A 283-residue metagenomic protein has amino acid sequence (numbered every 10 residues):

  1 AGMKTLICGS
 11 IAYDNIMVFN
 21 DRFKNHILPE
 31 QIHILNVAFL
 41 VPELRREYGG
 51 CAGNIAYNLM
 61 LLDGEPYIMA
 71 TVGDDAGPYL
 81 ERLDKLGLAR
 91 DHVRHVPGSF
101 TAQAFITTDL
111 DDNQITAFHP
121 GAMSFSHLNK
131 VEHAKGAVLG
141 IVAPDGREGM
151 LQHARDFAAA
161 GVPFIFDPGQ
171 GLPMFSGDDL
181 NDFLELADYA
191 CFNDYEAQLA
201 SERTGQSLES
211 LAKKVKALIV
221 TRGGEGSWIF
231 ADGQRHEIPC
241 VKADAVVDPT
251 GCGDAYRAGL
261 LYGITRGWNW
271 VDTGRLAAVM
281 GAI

Functional and structural regions predicted by a protein language model:
G2-Y67, P78, V246: Glycine-rich phosphate/adenosyl-contacting loop at the front of the ribokinase-like
T5, E65-P66, R90, F164 (+1 more regions): Hydrophobic anchor at the start of a short beta-strand that flanks the dinucleotide cofactor-binding loop
M60, A158, T265: Gly/Ala-rich phosphate-binding loop of Rossmann-like dinucleotide-binding domains, activating on the conserved
E65-D91: A glycine-rich beta-to-alpha transition motif near the start of alpha/beta enzyme domains, typified by
M69-D74, D91-T101, K216-R222, P239: Beta-strand->loop->alpha-helix junctions that form or flank phosphate-binding loops in nucleotide-handling enzymes
D91-V96, A104-E148: Conserved phosphate-binding/catalytic loop of the ribokinase/pfkB sugar-kinase fold
R155-I165, G169-P239: Conserved phosphate/ATP/ADP-binding segment of small-molecule kinases
G205-I283: Conserved phosphate-binding/catalytic region of the ribokinase-like
